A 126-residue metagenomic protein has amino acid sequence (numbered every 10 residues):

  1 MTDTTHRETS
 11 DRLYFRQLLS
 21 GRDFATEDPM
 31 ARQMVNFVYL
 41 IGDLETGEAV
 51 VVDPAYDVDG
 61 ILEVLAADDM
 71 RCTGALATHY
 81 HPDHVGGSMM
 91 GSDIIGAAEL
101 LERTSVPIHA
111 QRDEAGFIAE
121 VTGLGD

Functional and structural regions predicted by a protein language model:
M1-A49, Y56-D68, T104: Zn-dependent metallo-beta-lactamase
M34, D57-D126: Active-site HxH/HxHxD metal-binding segment of metal-dependent hydrolases
A49-V50, G86: A generic structural signal for short
V50-V52, L76: Structural motif
